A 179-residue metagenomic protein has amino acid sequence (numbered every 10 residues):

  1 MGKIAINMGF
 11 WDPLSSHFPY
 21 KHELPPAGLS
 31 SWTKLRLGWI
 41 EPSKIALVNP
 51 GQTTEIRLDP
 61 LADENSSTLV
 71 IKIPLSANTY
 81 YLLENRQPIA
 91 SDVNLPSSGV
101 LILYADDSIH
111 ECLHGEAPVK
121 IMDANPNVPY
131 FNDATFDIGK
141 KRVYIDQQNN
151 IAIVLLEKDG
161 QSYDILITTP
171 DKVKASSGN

Functional and structural regions predicted by a protein language model:
M1-W39: The catalytic-center signature of Zn2+-dependent metalloproteases
A46-N179: Non-catalytic C-terminal accessory/binding modules of secreted extracellular proteins
